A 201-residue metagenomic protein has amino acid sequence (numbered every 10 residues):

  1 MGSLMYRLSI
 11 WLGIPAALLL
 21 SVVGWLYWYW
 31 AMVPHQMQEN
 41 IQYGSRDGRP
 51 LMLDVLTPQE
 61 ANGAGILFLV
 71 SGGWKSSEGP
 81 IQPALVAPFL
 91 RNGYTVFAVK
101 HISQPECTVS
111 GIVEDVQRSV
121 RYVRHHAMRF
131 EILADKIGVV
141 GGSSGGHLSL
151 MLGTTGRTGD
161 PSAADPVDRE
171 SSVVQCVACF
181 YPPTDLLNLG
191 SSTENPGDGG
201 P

Functional and structural regions predicted by a protein language model:
M1-M5: N-terminal Lys/Arg-rich, disordered targeting/topogenic segments
Y6-P201: Alpha/beta-hydrolase superfamily serine-hydrolase fold, recognizing
